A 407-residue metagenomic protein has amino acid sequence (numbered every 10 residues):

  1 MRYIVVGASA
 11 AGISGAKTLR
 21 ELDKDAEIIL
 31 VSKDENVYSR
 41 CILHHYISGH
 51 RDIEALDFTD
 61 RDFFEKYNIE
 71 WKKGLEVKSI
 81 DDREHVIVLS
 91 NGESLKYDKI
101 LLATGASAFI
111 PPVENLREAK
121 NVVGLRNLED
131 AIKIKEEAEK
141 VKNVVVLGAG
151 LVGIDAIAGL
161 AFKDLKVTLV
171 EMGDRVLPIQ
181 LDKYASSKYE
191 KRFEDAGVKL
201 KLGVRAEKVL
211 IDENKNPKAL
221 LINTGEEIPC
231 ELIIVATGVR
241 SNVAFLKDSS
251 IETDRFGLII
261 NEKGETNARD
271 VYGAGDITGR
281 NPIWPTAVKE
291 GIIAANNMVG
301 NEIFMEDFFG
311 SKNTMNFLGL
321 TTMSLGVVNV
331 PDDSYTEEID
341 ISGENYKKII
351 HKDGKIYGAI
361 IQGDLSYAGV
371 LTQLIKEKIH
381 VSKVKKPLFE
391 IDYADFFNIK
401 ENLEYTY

Functional and structural regions predicted by a protein language model:
M1, A8, G273, I277-G369: Mid-to-C-terminal Rossmann-like scaffold of FAD/NAD(P)H-dependent oxidoreductases
M1-I69, G159-Q180: Beta1-alpha1 glycine-rich phosphate/pyrophosphate-binding loop at the start of Rossmann-like nucleotide-binding domains
V6, L95-G105, L147, I228-G238 (+2 more regions): Short hydrophobic core segments
G7-A11, R126-N127, L147-V152: Glycine-rich Rossmann-fold phosphate-binding loop(s) that bind the pyrophosphate of adenine dinucleotide cofactors
D25-E27, W71-L89, L95, K163-F256 (+1 more regions): A Rossmann-like FAD-binding core segment of flavoenzymes
E118-E139, E213-A219, E226-N296: FAD-site-proximal beta/loop scaffold in flavoenzymes
K133-L181: Rossmann-like NAD(P)H-binding beta-loop-alpha module
D340-Y405: C-terminal auxiliary extensions adjacent to catalytic cores
